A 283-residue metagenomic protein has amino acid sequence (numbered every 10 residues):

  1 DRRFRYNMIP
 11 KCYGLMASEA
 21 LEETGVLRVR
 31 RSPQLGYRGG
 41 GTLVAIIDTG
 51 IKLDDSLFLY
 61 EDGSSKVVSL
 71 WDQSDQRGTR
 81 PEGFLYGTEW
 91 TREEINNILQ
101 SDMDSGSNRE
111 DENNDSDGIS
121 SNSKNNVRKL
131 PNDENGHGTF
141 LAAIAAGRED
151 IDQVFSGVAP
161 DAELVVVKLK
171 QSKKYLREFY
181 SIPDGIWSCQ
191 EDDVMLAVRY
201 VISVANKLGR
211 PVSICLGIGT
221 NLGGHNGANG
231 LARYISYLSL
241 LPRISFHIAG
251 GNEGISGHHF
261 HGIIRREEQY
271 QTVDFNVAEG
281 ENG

Functional and structural regions predicted by a protein language model:
R5-I46, G50-G63, S107, N113 (+2 more regions): N-terminal domain-start motif of subtilase-like serine proteases
P10, K170, G217: Conserved residues at the C-terminal ends of beta-strands
Y13, D150, T220: Flexible, active-site-proximal loop/turn residues at the rims of small-molecule/cofactor binding pockets and catalytic
P33-D102, V127-D192, R210: Subtilisin-like serine protease catalytic core
K173-I264, G280-N282: Substrate-binding/access-modulating region of protease and related hydrolase catalytic domains
Q271-G283: Hydrophobic beta-strand segments within beta-rich accessory/binding domains
